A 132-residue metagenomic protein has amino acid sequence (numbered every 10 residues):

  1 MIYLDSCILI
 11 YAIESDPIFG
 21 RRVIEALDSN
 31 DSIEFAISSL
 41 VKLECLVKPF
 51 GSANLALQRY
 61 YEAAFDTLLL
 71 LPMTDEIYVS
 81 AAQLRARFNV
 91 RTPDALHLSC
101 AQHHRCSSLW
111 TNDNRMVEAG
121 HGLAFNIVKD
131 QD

Functional and structural regions predicted by a protein language model:
M1, T67-L68, L98-D132: Acidic, PIN/NYN-like endoribonuclease modules and their adjacent C-terminal/linker elements
M1-I37, P49-E62, N126-D132: Short, well-structured N-terminal submotif of metal-dependent ribonuclease cores
I8-L9, V41, I77, H97 (+1 more regions): Alpha-helix capping/helix-boundary segments
A12, L70, V90, L109: Conserved SAM-binding loop
N30, F88, H104: Active-site charged/polar residues at nucleotide-handling catalytic sites that mediate phosphoryl, nucleotidyl
T67-R87: Acidic catalytic patch
